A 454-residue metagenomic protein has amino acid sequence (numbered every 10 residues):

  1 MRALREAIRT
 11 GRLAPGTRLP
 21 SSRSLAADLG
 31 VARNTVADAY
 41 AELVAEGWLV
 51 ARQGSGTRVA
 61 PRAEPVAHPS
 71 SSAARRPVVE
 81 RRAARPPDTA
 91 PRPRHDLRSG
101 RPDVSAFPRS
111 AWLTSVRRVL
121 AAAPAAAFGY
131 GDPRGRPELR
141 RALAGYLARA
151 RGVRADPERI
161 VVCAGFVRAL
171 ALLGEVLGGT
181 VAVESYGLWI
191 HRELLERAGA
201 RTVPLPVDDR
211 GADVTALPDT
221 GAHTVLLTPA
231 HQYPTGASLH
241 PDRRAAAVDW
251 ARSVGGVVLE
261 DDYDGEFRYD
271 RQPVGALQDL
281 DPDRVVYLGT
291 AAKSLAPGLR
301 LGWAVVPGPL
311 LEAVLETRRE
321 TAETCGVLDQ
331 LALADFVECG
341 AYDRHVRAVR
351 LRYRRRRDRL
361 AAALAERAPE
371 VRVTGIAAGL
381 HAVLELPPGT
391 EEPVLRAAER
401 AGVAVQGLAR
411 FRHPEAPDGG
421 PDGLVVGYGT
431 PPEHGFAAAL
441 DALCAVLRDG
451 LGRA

Functional and structural regions predicted by a protein language model:
M1-R118, L315, R319-G326, A334-V337 (+10 more regions): N-terminal basic, amphipathic alpha-helical segments
G54, D279-A313, C325-L328: Active-site PLP attachment segment
P102, P229-Y233, K293, P431: Short glycine-rich anion-binding loops that position phosphate/pyrophosphate groups of nucleotides and phosphorylated
V116, A123-V254, E266-L280, V286 (+2 more regions): Conserved core of the PLP fold type I
V181-V183, L259, Q406: Short hydrophobic beta-strand element within catalytic cores of glycosyltransferases and related nucleotide-activated
R201, V257, V403-A404: Residue-level detector of anion-binding/catalytic polar loops
E260-D264, P369: Conserved acidic functional residues
